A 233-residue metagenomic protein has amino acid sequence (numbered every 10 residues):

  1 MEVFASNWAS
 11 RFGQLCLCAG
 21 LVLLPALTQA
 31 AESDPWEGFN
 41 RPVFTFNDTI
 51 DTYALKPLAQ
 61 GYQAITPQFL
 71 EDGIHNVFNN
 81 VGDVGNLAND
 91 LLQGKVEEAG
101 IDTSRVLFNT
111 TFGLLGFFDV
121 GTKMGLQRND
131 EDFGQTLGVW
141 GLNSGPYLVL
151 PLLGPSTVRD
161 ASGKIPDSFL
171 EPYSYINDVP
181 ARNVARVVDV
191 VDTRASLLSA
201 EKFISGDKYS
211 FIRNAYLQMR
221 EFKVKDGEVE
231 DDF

Functional and structural regions predicted by a protein language model:
M1-A9: N-terminal secretory signal peptides that target proteins for export/translocation
G13-L24: Bacterial N-terminal signal peptides
L24-A31: Sec/Tat signal peptide C-region and signal peptidase I cleavage site
A31, Q135, W140-F233: A structured, mid-to-C-terminal "fold-capping" secondary-structure block
A31-S33, D48-A59, G82: Short alpha-helical hairpin
E32-F46: Short N-terminal segments immediately surrounding and downstream of signal-peptide cleavage
Y53-F69, G134: Membrane interface segments of multi-pass transport proteins and intramembrane proteases
N80-P155: Mid-length scaffold segments of soluble, non-membrane domains
